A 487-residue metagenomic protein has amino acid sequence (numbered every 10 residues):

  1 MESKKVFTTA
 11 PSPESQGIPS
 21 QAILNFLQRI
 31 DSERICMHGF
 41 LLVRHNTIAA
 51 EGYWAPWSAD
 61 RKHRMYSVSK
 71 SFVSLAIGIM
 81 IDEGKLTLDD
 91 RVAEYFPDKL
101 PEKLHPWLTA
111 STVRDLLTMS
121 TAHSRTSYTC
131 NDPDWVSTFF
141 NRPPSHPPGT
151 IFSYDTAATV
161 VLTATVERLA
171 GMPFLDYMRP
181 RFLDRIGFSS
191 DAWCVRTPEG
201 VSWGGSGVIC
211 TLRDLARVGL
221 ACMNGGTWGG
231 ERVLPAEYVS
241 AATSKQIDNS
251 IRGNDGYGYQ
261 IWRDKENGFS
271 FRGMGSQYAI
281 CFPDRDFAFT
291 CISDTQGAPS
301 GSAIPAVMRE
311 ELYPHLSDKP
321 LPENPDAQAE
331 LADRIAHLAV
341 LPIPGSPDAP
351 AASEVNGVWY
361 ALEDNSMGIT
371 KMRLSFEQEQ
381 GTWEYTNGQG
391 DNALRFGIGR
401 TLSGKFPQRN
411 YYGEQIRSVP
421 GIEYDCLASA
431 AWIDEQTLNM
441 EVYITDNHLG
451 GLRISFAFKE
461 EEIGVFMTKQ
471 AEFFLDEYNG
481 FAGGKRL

Functional and structural regions predicted by a protein language model:
I18-Q21, N25, T47-G52, R91-E94 (+2 more regions): Short, charged, amphipathic alpha-helices and their helix-cap/turn boundaries
L24-S58, L88, D286-F289: A short, well-structured edge-of-sheet supersecondary motif
N46, H63-D89, L116, L162-V166 (+2 more regions): Active-site SXXK
R64, E83-T121, N141, L169-S206 (+1 more regions): Active-site helix/loop module of the DD-peptidase/beta-lactamase fold, centered on the serine-lysine SxxK catalytic
A158-T165, G204-T227, Q277-D294: Active-site-proximal alpha-helical segments within enzyme catalytic domains
A192, A236-I292: Active-site Gly/Thr loop motif
G273-P342: Structured C-terminal helix/loop/strand segments within mature extracytoplasmic catalytic/sensor domains
P325-L487: Peripheral terminal and inter-domain segments
